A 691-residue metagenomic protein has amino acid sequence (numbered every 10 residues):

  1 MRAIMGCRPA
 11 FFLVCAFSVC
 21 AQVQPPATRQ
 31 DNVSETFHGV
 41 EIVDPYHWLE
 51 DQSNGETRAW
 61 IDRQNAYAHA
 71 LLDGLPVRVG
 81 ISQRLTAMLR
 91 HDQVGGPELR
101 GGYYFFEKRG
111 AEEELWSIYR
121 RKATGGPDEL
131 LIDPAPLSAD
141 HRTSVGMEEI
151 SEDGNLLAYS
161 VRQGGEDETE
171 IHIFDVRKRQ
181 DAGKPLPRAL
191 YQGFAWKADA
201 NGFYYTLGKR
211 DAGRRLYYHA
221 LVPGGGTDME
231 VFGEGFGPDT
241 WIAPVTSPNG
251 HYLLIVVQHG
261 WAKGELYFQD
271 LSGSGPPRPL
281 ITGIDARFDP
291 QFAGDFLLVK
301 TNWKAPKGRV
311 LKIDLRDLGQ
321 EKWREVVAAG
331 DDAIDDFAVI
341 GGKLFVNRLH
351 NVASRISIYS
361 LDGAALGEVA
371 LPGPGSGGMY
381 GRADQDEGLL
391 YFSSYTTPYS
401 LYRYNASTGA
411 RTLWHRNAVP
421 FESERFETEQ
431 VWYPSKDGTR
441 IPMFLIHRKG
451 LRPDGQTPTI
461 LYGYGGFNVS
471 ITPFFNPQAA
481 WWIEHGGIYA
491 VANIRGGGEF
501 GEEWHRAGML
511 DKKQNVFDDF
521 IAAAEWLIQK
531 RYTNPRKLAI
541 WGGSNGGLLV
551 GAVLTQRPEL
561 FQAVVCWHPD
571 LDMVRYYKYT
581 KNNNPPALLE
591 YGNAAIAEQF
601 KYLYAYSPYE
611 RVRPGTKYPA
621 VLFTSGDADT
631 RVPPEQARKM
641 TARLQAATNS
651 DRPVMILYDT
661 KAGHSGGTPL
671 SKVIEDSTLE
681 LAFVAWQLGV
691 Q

Functional and structural regions predicted by a protein language model:
G55-E149, S160, D239-F292, D336 (+7 more regions): Non-catalytic accessory segments flanking enzyme active sites
G102, D153-N155, D199-N201, N249-H251 (+3 more regions): Short coil/turn segments that connect the beta-strands within blades of beta-propeller domains
R120-R121, H172-D175, Y217-P223, Y267-L271 (+2 more regions): Beta-propeller blade signature
D128-M147, A158-V161, G165-L207, G213-Y217 (+1 more regions): Asp-box/WD-like beta-propeller blade repeats and closely related beta-sheet repeat scaffolds
L131-P134, V176-P187, P223-G235, S272-I281 (+2 more regions): Blade-edge beta-strand/turn elements of extracellular beta-propeller and related beta-sheet repeat scaffolds
A135-S151, Y159-E166, R177-Q180, G319 (+7 more regions): Cap/lid segment of the alpha/beta-hydrolase catalytic domain
R214, Y218-V257: Polar, glycine-rich mid-to-C-terminal structural blocks that act as macromolecule-binding/assembly scaffolds
V491-Q691: Active-site-proximal cap/loop segments of hydrolase catalytic domains
